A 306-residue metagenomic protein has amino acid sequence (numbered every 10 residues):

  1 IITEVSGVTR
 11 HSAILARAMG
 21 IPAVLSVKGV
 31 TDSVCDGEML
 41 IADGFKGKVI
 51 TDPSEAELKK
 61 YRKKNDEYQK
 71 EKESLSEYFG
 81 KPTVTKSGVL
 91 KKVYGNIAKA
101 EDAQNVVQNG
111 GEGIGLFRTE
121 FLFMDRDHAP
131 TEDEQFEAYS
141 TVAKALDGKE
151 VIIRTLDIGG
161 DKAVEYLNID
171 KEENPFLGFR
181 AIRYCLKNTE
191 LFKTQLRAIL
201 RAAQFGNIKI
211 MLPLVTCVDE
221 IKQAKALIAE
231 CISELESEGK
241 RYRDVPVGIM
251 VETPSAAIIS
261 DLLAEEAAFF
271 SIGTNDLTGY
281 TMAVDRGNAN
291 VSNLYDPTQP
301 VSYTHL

Functional and structural regions predicted by a protein language model:
I1-G111: Acidic, glycine-rich flexible loop/linker segments
E73-L306: Conserved alpha/beta-domain cores
